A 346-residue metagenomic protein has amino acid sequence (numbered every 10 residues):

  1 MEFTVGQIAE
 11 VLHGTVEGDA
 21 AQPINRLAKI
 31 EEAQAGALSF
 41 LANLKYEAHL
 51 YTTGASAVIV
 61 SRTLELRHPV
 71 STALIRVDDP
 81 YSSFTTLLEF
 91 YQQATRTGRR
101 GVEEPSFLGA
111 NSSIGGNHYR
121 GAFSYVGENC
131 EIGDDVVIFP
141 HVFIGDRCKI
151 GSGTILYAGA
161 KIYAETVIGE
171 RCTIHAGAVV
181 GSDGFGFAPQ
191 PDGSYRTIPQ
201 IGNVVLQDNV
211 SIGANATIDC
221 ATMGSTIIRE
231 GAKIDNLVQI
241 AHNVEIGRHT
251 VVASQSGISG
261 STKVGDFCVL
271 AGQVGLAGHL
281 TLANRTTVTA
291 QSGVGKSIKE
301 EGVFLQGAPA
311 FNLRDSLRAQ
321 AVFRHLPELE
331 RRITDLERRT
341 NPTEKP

Functional and structural regions predicted by a protein language model:
M1-P105, T166, R171, G177-A178 (+3 more regions): Terminal amphipathic alpha-helical/low-complexity segments used for targeting or macromolecular assembly
F40, G101-N312: Structural signal for interior beta-strand "rungs" in well-ordered beta-sheet cores of soluble enzyme domains
